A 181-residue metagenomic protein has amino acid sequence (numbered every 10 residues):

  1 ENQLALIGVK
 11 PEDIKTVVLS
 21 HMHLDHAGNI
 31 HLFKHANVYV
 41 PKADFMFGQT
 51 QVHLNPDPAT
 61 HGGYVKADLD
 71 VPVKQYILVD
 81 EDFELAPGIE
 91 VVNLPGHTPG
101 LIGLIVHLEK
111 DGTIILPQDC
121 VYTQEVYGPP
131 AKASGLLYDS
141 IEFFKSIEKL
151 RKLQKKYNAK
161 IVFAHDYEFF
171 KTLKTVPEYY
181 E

Functional and structural regions predicted by a protein language model:
E1-V40: Active-site metal-binding motif and surrounding structural segment of the metallo-beta-lactamase
Q3-V9, D13, K42-N93, I141-N158: Metallo-beta-lactamase
V18, Y39, I77-V79, V92 (+2 more regions): Hydrophobic/aromatic beta-strand patches that form the interior of the parallel beta-sheet core in alpha/beta enzyme
L19, E90-L104: Active-site glycine- and acidic-residue-rich loops that bind and position anionic ligands or nucleotide-like cofactors
M22, A43-D44, H97-T98, Q118-C120 (+1 more regions): Active-site metal-binding loops of divalent metal-dependent hydrolases
N29, Q49-V52, I102-I105: A short secondary-structure junction signal
L32, F83, P95-G96, H107-E109: Short polar/acidic secondary-structure junctions
G103-E181: Cap/insert and terminal regions of metallo-dependent hydrolase folds
